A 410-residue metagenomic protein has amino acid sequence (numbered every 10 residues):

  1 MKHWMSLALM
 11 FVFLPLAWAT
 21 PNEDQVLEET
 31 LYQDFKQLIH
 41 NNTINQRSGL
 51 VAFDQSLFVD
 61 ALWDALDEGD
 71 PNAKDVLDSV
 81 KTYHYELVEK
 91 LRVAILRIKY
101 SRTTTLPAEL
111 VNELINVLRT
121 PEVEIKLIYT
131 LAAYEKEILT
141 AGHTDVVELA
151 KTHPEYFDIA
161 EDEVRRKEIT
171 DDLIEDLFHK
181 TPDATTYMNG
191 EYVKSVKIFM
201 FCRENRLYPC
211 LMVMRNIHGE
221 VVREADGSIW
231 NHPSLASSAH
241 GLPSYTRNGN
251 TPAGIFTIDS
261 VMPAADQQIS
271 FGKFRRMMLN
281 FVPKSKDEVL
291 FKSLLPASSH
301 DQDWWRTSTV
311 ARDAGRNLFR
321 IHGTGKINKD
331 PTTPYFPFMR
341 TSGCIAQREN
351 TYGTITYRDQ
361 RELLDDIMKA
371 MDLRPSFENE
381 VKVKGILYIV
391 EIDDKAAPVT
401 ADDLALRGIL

Functional and structural regions predicted by a protein language model:
M1-P21: Bacterial Sec-dependent N-terminal signal peptides
P21-D67, L77-D78, T82-Y85, R92-V93 (+4 more regions): Cell wall/extracellular polymer interaction/catalysis modules
A73, P107-V111: Core helices of alpha-solenoid repeat scaffolds
S79, E113-N116: The canonical alpha-helical register within tetratricopeptide repeats
G343: Catalytic toxin/effector domains delivered as secreted proteins or via bacterial secretion systems
A346: Short aromatic/basic micro-patch
E349-N350: Catalytic cores and adjacent binding grooves of peptidoglycan-active enzymes
